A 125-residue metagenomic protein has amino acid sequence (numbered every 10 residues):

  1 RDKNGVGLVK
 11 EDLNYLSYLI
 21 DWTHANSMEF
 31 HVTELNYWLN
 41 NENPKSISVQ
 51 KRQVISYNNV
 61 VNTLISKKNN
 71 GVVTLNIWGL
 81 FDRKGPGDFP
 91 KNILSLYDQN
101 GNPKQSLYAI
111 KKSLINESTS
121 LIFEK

Functional and structural regions predicted by a protein language model:
K3-K125: Aromatic-rich peripheral "rim/lid" segments of glycoside hydrolase catalytic domains that contact and position glycan
